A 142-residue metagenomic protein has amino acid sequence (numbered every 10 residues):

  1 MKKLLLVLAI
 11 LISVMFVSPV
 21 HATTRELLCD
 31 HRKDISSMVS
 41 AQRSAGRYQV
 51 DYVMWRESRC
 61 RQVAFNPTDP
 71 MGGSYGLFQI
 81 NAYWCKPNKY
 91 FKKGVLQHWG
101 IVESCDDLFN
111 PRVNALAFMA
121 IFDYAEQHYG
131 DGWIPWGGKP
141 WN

Functional and structural regions predicted by a protein language model:
M1-L4: Positively charged n-region of N-terminal signal peptides that target proteins for export
V7-L8, C60-Q62: Intrinsically disordered, low-complexity segments enriched in polar/charged small residues
V7-M15: Bacterial N-terminal signal peptides
L11, E57, I121-A125: Alpha-helix boundary/capping residues
V14-R61: Export/targeting segments at the very N-terminus of extracytoplasmic proteins
T24, Q49-V50, V63, T68 (+2 more regions): Catalytic and binding regions of secreted/periplasmic enzymes and modules that target cell-wall glycans
